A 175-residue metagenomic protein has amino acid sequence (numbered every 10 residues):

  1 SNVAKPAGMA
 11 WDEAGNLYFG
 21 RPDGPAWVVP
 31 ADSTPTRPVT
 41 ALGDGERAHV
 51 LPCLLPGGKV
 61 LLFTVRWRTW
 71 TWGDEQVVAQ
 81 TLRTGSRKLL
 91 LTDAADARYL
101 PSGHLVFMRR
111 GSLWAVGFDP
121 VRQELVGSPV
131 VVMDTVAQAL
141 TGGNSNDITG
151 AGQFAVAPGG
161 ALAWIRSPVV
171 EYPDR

Functional and structural regions predicted by a protein language model:
S1-R175: Sequence signature of WD/YWTD-type beta-propeller architectures
